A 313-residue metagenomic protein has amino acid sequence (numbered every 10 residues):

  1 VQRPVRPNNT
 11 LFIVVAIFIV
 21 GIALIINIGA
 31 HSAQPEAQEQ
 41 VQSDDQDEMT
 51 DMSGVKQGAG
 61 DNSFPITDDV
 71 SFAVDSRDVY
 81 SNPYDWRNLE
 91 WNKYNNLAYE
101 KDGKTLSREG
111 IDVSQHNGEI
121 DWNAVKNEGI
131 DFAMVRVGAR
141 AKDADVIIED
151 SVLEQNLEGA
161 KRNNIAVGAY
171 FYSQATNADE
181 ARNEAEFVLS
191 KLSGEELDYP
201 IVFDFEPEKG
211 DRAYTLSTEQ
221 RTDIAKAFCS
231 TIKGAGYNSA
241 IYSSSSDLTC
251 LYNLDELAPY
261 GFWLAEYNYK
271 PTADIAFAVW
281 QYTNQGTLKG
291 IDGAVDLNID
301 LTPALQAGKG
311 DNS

Functional and structural regions predicted by a protein language model:
V1-Q46: Gram-positive cell-envelope targeting signals
G29, A33-N62, L89-N92, A178-Y214 (+1 more regions): Solvent-exposed, charged interface segments at domain starts and junctions
S32-P35, E39, N123, T302-A307: Polar/charged alpha-helical tracts
D47-G110, D255-S313: Functionally critical loop-and-helix segments that line ligand-binding/catalytic clefts of soluble enzyme domains
N62-D68, S81-Y94, W122-N127, N156-E158 (+2 more regions): Short low-complexity stretches enriched in small and charged residues
K101, N123, C250-N253: Short, flexible, glycine/charge-rich loop motifs used to bind or transfer phosphoryl groups or to couple energy/partner
G103, S107-A225, K233-A235: Substrate-binding cleft of extracellular glycoside hydrolase catalytic domains
K191-I201, F205-N312: Surface-exposed substrate-engagement region within the catalytic domains of secreted or surface-exposed extracellular
